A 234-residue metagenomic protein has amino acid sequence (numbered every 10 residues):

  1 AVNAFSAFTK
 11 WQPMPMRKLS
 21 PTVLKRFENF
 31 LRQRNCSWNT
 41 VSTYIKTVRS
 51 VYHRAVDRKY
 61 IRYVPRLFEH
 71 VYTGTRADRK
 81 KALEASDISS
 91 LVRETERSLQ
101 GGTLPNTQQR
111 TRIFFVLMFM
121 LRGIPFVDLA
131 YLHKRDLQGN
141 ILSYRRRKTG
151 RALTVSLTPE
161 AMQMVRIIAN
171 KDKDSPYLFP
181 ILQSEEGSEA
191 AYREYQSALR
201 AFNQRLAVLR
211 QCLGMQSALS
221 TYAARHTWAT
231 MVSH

Functional and structural regions predicted by a protein language model:
V2-R79, E94, S98-G101: N-terminal core-binding DNA-recognition domain of tyrosine recombinases/integrases
Y44, I88, Q108-R112, L199 (+2 more regions): Short, leucine-enriched amphipathic alpha-helices that occur as contiguous helical runs
H53-R62, M118-G139: Short, charged phosphate-coordinating catalytic segments
E69-H70, Y131-I167: Conserved tyrosine-mediated DNA breakage-rejoining catalytic core shared by Y-recombinases
G74-E94, R151-T158, K173-P176: DNA breakage-rejoining catalytic core of tyrosine-based enzymes
I88, T158-Q216: Active-site/catalytic core of tyrosine-dependent DNA strand-transfer enzymes
R97-P105, E194, N203-H234: Short, basic (Lys/Arg/His-rich) helix/loop patches that form interaction surfaces in the mid-to-C-terminal regions
V116, M120, I124-D128, A223-H234: C-terminal catalytic core of tyrosine-transesterase DNA break-rejoin enzymes
